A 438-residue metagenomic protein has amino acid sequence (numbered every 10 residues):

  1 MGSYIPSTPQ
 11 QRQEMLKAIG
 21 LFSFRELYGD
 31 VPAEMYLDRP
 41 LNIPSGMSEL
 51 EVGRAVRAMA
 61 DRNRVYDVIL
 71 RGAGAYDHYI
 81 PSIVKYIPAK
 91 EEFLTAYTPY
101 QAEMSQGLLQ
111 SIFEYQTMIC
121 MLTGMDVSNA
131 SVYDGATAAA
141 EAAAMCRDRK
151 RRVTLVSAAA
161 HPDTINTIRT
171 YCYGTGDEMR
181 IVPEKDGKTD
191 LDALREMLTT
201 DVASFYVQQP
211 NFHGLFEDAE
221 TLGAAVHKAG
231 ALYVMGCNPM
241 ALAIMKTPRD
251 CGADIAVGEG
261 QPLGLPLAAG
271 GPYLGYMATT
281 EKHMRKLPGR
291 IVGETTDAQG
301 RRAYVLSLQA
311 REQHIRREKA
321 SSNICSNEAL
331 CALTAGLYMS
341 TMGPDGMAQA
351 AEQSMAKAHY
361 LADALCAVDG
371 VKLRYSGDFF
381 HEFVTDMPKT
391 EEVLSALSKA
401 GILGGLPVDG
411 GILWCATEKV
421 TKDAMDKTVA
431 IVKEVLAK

Functional and structural regions predicted by a protein language model:
M1-M35: Compact, charge-rich alpha-helical regulatory domains located at protein termini
V31, M35-F113: N-terminal entrance/gating region of PLP-dependent enzymes' catalytic architecture
E91-A102, M118-G124, K150-R151, C172-R180 (+4 more regions): Gly-rich Lys/Arg/Thr-decorated short loops/hinges at beta-loop-alpha junctions or inter-strand turns that position
Y100-M104, C120-A140: Short loop-beta-helix segment that forms the pyridoxal 5′-phosphate
G107, T137-R301, G370, V384-M387 (+3 more regions): Conserved PLP-enzyme active-site core in the AAT-like
Q116-I119, T123, A138-C146, A335-M339: Buried hydrophobic packing segments
L263-D369, L373-S376: Active-site C-terminal subdomain of aminotransferase-like
D345-T428: Conserved C-terminal alpha-helix-loop-beta "cap" of PLP-dependent enzymes that closes/shapes the active-site mouth
